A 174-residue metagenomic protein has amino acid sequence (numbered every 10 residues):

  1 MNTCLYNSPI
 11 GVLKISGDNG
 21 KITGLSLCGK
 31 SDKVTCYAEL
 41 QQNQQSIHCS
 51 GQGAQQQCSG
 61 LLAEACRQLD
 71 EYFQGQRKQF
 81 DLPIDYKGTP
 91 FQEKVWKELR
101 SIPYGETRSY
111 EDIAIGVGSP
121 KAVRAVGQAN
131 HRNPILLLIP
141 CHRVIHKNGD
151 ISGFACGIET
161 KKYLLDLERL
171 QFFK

Functional and structural regions predicted by a protein language model:
M1-K121, L167, Q171-K174: Basic nucleic-acid-binding alpha-helical/helix-turn surface characteristic of O6-alkylguanine DNA
F80-I84, V126, I151-F154: Short clusters of hydrophobic/aromatic residues that line enzyme substrate/ligand-binding pockets
P103-E106, P134-L137, G149: Histidine- and aromatic-rich ligand-binding microenvironments
K121-N133: Regulatory, non-catalytic segments
L137-V144: Short Lys/Arg-enriched helix C-cap and helix-to-coil transition segments that create basic nucleic-acid-contact patches
N148-K174: …primarily DNA-binding HTH/wHTH and HhH modules…
